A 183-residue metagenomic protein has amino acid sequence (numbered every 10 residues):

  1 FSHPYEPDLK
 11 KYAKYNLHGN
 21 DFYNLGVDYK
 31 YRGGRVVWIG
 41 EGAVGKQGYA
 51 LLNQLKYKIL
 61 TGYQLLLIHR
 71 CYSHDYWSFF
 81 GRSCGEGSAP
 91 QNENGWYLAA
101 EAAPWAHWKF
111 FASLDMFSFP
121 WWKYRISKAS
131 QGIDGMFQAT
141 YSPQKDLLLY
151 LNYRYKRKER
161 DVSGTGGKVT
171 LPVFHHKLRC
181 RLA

Functional and structural regions predicted by a protein language model:
F1-K11: Hydrophobic, small-residue-rich alpha-helical packing segments that form membrane-like cores
D8-L9, N16-F22: Histidine- and aromatic-rich segments of cupredoxin/plastocyanin-like copper-binding domains
L9-A13, D75-S78: Short, flexible helix-coil linker/hinge segments at the edges of structured domains or between repeats
Y15-N16, G87: Intrinsically disordered, low-complexity segments enriched in polar/charged residues with Gly/Pro, especially when
F22-Y23, K30-A183: Exposed, low-structure sequence patches enriched in small/polar residues
